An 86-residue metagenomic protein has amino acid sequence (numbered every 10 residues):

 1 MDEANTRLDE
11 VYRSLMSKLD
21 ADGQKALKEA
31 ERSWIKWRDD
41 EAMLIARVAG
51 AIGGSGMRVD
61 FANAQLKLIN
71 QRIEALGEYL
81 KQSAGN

Functional and structural regions predicted by a protein language model:
M1-N86: N-terminal alpha-helical modules
